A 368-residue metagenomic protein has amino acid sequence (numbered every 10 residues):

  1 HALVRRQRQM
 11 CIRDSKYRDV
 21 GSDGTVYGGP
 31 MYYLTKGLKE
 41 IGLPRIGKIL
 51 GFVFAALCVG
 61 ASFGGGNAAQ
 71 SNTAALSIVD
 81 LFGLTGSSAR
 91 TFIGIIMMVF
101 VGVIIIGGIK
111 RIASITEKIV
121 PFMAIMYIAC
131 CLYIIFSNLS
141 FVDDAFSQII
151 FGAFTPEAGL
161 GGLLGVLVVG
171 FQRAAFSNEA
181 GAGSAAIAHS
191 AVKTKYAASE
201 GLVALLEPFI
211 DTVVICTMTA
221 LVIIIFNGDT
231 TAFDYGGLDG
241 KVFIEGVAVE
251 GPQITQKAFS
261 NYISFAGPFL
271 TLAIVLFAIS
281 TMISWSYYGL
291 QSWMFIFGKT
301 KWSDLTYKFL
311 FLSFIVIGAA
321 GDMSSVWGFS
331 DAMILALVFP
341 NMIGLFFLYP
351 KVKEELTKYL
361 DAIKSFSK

Functional and structural regions predicted by a protein language model:
H1-I12: Single conserved hydrophobic/aromatic residue that forms the stacking wall/gate of nucleotide- or nucleobase-binding
Q9, G94-I109, V120-S140, Q172-R173 (+2 more regions): Selective recognition of specific alpha-helical transmembrane segments in multi-pass small-molecule
D14-K16, C130-Q148, G159-G161, A191-T194 (+2 more regions): Extracellular/periplasmic helix-exit of transmembrane alpha-helices
S15-A61, G83, T255-G267, F295-S303: Transmembrane-helix boundary/entry motifs in multi-pass membrane transporters
K36, I41-F52, S87-A89, T194-I210 (+1 more regions): Membrane-interface alpha-helices at helix entry/exit sites of multi-pass transporters
K39-I46, L50, T271-V316, Y349-K368: C-terminal membrane-solvent junction of multi-pass transporters and transport-like membrane proteins
G47-N72, R90-M98, G102, Y133-S147 (+2 more regions): Hydrophobic, membrane-embedded alpha-helices of multi-pass small-molecule transporters
L50, F54-A55, S71-I78, A89-S137 (+4 more regions): Membrane-interface loop-to-helix entry segments
